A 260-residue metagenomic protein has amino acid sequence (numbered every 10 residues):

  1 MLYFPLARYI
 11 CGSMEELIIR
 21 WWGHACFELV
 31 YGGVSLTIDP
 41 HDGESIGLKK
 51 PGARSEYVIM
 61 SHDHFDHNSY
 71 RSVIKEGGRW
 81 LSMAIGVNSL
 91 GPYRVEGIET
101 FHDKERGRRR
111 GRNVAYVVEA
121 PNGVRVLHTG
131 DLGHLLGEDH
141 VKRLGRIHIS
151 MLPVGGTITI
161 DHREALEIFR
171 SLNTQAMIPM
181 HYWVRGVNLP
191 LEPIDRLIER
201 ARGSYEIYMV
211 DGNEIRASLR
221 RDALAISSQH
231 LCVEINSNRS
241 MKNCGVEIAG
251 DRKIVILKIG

Functional and structural regions predicted by a protein language model:
L2-S13: Short, positively charged and aromatic/hydrophobic N-terminal segments
E15-L17, Y31-L36, N88-E96, E119-V126 (+2 more regions): Beta-strand-turn-beta hairpins that frame and shape the catalytic cleft of phosphate-ester-processing enzymes
R20-W21, A25, Y70-I98, L166-M180 (+1 more regions): P-loop/Walker A phosphate-binding loop and immediately adjacent motor/lid segment at beta-alpha junctions
R20-W22, R110, A176-G260: Binuclear metal-ion centers of metallo-dependent hydrolases, dominated by the metallo-beta-lactamase
W21, A25-I85, E99-N113, L132-R143: Pre-active-site segment of Zn-dependent metallo-hydrolases
V34-L36, Y57, V124-V126, I149 (+1 more regions): Structural motif
E56-S61, M151-P153, A176-H181: Short internal beta-strands
K104-L172, R185, L189: Active-site-proximal loop/helix segments of hydrolase catalytic cores
